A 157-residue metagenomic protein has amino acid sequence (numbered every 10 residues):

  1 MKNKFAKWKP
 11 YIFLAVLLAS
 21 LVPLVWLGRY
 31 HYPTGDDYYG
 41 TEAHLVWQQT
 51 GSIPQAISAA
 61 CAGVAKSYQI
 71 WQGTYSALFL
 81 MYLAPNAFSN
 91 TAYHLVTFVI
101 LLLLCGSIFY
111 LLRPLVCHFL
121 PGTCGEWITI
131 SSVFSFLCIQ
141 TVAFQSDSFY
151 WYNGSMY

Functional and structural regions predicted by a protein language model:
M1-L21: Start-transfer (signal-anchor) and selected internal transmembrane alpha helices of multi-pass inner/ER membrane
K9-Y11, Y68, P121-S132: Membrane-interfacial loop-to-transmembrane alpha-helix junctions, especially the N-terminal start
L17-V22, C105-F109, S132-Q140: Hydrophobic core of alpha-helical transmembrane segments in multi-pass integral membrane proteins
L27-L45, I53-I57, Y68-L80: Extracytoplasmic catalytic/substrate-binding loops of multi-pass membrane glycan-assembly enzymes
G63-T91, L95: Short hydrophobic/aromatic helix or loop-helix immediately within or flanking a transmembrane segment in polytopic
F88-I100, N153-M156: Membrane-entry segments of alpha-helical transmembrane domains in multi-pass membrane proteins
L95, V99-G122: Transmembrane-helix motifs of polytopic, lipid-linked glycan transferases
C124-Y157: Membrane-interface micro-motifs in multi-pass membrane enzymes
